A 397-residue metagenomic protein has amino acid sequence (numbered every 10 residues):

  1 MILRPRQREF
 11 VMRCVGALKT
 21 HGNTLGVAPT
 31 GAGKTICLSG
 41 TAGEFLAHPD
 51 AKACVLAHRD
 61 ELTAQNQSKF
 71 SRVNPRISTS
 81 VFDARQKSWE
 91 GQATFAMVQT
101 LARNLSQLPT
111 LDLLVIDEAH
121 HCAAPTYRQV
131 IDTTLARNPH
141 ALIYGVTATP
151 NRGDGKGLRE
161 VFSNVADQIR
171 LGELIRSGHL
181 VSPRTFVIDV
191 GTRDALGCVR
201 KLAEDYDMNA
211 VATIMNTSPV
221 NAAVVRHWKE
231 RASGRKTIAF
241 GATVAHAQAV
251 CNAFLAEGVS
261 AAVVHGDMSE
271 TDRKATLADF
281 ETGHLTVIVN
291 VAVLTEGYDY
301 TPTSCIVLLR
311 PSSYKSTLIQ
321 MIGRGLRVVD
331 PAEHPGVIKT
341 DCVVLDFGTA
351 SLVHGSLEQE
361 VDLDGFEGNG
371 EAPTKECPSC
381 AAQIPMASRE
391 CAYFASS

Functional and structural regions predicted by a protein language model:
M1-V27: Conserved pre-motif I regulatory segment
T20-G43, F240, V264, V289: Walker A/P-loop
T35-C37, L46-R72, V244-A245: Conserved Walker A/P-loop ATP-binding site and its immediately adjacent core in helicase/helicase-like ATPase domains
A64, S78-E90, A247-L255, V259-T295: Conserved helicase ATPase core of P-loop NTP-dependent helicases/translocases
S71-S106, T110: Inter-Walker segment of RecA-like/P-loop motor cores
Q99-L105, H120, G266-R273, L277-E367: Conserved RecA-like P-loop NTPase helicase motor core
H120-F186: Post-DEXD/H (motif II) to motif III coupling segment of the RecA-like Helicase ATP-binding lobe
V165-G241, G368: Conserved interdomain linker/interface between the two RecA-like ATPase lobes of SF2 helicase motors
